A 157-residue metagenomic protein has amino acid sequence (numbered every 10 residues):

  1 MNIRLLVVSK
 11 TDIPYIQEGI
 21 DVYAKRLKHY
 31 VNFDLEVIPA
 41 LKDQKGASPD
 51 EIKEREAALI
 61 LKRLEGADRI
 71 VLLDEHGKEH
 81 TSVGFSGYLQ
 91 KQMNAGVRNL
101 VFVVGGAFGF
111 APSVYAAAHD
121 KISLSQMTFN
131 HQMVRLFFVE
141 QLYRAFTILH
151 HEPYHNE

Functional and structural regions predicted by a protein language model:
M1-L27: N-terminal beta1-alpha1 ligand-phosphate binding loop
N2, R98-F102: Loop/turn-to-beta-strand initiation segments
L5, V71, G105, F138: Conserved RecA-like P-loop NTPase ATPase core
L6, D34-E36: General small-molecule cofactor/ligand-binding pocket signal
T11, E75-K78, G106-F108: Short glycine-rich anion-binding loops that position phosphate/pyrophosphate groups of nucleotides and phosphorylated
N32, P39-R98: S-adenosyl-L-methionine/SAH cofactor-binding core of RNA-modifying enzymes
G105-G106, A117: Proline/glycine-rich low-complexity loops and linkers
P112-N156: Structured adenosyl-cofactor binding patch, chiefly the S-adenosyl-L-methionine
